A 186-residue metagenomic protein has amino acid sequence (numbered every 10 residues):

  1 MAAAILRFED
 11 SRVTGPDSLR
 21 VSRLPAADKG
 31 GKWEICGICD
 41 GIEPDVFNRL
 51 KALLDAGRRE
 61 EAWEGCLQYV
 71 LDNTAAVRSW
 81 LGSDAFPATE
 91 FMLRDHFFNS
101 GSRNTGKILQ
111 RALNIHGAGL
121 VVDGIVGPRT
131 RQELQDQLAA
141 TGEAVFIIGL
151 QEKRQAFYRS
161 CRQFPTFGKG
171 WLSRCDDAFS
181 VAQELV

Functional and structural regions predicted by a protein language model:
M1-V186: Cell-wall polysaccharide-cleaving catalytic domain and substrate-binding groove, primarily in peptidoglycan/chitin
